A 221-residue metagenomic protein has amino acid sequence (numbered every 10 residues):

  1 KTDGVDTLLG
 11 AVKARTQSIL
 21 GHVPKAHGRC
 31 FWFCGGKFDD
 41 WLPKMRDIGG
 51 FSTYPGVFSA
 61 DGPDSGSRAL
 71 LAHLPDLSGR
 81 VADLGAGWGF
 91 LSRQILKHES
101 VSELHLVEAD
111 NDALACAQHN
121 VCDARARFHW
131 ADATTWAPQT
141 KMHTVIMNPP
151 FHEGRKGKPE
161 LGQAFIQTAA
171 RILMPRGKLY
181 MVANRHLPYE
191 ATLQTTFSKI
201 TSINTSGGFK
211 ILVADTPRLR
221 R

Functional and structural regions predicted by a protein language model:
K1-D3, R176-A183: Conserved beta-strand signature within the Rossmann-like core of class I S-adenosyl-L-methionine
K1-G36, F165, H186, E190-F197 (+1 more regions): Accessory substrate-recognition/RNA-binding modules or partner subunits associated with SAM-dependent
P24-S78: SAM-dependent Rossmann-like transferase core, predominantly class I methyltransferases with a strong bias toward
F33-G36, A214-R221: C-terminal lobe and adjacent flexible extensions of AdoMet/dcAdoMet transferase-like proteins
S52, R127-H129, T201-I203: General small-molecule cofactor/ligand-binding pocket signal
S65-M147, E153: Conserved SAM/SAH cofactor-binding pocket of Class I
E108-D112, L161, N184-R185, T205: Short beta->alpha hinge that forms the Motif I/post-I loop of the SAM-binding pocket
G162-P175: A short glycine-rich, Lys/Arg-flanked "PGG" loop and its adjoining helix->strand segment in the class I
